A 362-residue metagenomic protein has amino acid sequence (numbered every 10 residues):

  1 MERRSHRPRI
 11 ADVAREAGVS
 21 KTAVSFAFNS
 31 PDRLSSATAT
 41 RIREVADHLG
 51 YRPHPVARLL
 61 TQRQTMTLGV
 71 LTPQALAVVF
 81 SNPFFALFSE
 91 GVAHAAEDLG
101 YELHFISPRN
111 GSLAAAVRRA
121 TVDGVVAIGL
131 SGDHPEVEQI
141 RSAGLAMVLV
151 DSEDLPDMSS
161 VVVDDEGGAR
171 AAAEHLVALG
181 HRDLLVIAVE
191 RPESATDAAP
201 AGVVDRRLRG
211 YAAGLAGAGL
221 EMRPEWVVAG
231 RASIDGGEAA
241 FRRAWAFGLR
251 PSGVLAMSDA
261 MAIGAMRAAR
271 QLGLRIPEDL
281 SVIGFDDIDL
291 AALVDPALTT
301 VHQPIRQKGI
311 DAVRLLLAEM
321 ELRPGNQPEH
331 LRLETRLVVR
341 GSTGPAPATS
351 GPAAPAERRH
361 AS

Functional and structural regions predicted by a protein language model:
M1-M66, L215, A353-S362: N-terminal helix-turn-helix DNA-binding module of bacterial transcription factors
M1-P8, P55, R63, T67-E174 (+3 more regions): Alpha-helical recognition/docking segments in bacterial nutrient-uptake and carbohydrate-utilization systems
A23, Q62-A77, G124, D183-D197: Short beta-strand segments enriched in small/hydrophobic residues
Q74-L87, I106-L113, V161-A171, I187-A216 (+5 more regions): Hinge/beta->alpha junction and helix N-cap segments in small-molecule ligand-binding domains
D123-I128, L185-A188, V227, G248-S258 (+1 more regions): Periplasmic-binding protein-like
R182-D183, M222-W226, I276-S281: Short acidic capping loops at alpha-helix termini that bridge into adjacent secondary structure
E238-S362: Flexible loop/turn connectors
